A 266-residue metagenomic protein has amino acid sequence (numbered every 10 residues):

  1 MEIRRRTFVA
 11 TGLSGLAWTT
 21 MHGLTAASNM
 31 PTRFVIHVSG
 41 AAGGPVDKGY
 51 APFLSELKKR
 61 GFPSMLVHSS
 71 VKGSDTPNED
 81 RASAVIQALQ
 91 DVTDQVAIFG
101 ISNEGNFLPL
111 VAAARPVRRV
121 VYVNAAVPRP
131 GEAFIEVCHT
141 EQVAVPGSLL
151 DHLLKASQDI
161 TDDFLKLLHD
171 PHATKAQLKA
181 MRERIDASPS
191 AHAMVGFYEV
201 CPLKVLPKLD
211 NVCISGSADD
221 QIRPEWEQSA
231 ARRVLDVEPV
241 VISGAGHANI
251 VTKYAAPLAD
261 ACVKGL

Functional and structural regions predicted by a protein language model:
T7-A27: N-terminal export signals
R33-D91: Active-site catalytic motif of lipid deacylating hydrolases and related acyltransferases
V67-S70, V240-A245: Short glycine-rich catalytic loops that host catalytic nucleophiles or stabilize transition states across multiple
T93-F99: Alpha/beta-hydrolase fold nucleophile elbow
G100, E104, L108: Gly/Ala-rich beta-loop-alpha elbow adjacent to hydrolase catalytic centers
Y122-H152: Flexible "cap/lid" loop of the alpha/beta hydrolase fold
A191-R232, V241, I250: Conserved serine/cysteine hydrolase catalytic core
A245-K253: Catalytic histidine-centered segment of alpha/beta-hydrolase-like enzymes
